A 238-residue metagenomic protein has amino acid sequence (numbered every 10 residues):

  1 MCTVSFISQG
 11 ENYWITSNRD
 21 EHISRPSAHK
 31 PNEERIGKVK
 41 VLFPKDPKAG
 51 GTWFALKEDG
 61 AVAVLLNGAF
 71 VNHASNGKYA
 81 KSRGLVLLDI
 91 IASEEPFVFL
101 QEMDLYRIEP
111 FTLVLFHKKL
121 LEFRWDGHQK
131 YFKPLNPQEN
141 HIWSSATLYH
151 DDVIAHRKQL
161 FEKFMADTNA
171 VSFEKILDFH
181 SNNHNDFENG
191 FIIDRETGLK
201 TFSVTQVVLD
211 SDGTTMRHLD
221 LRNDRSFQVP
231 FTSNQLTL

Functional and structural regions predicted by a protein language model:
M1-L238: N-terminal nucleophile
